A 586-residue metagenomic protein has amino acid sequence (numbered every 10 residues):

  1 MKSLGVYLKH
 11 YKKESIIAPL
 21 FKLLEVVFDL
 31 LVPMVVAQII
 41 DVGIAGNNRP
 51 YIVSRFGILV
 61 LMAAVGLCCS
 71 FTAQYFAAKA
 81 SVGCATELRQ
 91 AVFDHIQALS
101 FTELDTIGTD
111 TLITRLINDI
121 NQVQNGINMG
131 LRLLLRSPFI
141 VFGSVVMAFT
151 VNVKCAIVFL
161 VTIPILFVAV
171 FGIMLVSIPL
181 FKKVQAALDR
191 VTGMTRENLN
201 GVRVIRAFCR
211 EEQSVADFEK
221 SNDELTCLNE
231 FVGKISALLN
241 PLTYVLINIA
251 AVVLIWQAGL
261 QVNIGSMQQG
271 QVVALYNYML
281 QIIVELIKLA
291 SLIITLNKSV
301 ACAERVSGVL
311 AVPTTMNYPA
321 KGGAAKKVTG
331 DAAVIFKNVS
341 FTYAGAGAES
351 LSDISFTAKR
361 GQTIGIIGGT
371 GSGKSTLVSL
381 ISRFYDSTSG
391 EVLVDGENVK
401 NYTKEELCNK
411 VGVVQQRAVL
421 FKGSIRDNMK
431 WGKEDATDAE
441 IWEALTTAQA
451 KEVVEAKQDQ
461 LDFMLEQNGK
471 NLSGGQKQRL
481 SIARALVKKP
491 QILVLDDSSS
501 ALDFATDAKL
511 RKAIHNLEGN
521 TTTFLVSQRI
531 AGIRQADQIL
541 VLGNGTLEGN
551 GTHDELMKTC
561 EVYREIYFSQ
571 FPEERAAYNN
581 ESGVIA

Functional and structural regions predicted by a protein language model:
M1-D29, V36, I44-L59, V65 (+19 more regions): Membrane-integrated ABC transporters
H10, E14-V27, Q38, I58 (+5 more regions): Transmembrane helices of ABC transporter permease
H10-K13, A98-T102, N118-L131, L135 (+7 more regions): An intracellular "coupling" helix at the cytosolic face of ABC transporter transmembrane type-1 domains
G46-N47, V82, Q90-T114, N118-I120 (+5 more regions): Short intracellular "coupling" helices and adjacent cytoplasmic loop segments at the cytosolic face of multi-pass
N47-G57, M147-V161, F231-E304, V309-L310: Helix-loop-helix
L199-R203, A216, M279-A346, D386-L393 (+3 more regions): ABC transporter TMD-NBD coupling linker
K327-A586: ABC-type nucleotide-binding domain
